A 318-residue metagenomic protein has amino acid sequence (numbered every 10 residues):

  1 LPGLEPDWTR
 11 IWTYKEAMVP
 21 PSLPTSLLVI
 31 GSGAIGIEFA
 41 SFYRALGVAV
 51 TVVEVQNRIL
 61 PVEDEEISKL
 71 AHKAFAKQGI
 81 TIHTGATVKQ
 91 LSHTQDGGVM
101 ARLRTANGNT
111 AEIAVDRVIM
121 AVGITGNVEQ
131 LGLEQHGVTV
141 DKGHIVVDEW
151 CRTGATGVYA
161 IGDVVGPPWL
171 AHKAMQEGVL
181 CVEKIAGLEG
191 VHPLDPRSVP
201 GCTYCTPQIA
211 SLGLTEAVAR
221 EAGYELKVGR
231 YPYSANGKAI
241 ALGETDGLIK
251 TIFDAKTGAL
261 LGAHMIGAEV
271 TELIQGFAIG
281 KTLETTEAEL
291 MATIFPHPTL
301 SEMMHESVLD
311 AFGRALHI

Functional and structural regions predicted by a protein language model:
L1, I35-F39, A45, N127-V128 (+1 more regions): Short glycine/serine/threonine-rich phosphate/pyrophosphate-binding segments that cradle anionic phosphate groups
D7-P24, E112-E189: FAD-site-proximal beta/loop scaffold in flavoenzymes
R10, P21-E63, D96, L170: Rossmann-like NAD(P)H-binding beta-loop-alpha module
T13, L46-E149, L214, E221: A Rossmann-like FAD-binding core segment of flavoenzymes
E63-L70, A74, I161-E221, H297-I318: A conserved FAD-binding loop/helix module that cradles the flavin
H93-V99, A155-T156, L242-G247: A short, glycine/Asx- and small/polar-enriched loop/turn that sits immediately N-terminal to a beta-strand
V199, C205-I318: Flexible, glycine-rich terminal cap/loop adjacent to redox cofactors in electron-transfer oxidoreductases
